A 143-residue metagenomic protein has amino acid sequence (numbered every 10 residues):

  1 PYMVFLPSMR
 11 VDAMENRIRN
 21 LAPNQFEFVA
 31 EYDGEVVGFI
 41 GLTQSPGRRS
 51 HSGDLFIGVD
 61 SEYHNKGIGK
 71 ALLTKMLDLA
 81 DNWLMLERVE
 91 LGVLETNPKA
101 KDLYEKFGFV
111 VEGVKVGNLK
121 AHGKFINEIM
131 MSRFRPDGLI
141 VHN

Functional and structural regions predicted by a protein language model:
V4-E62, L73, L79, F134-P136: Acetyl-CoA-dependent GNAT
G34, G67, G123: Conserved G/P- and acidic residue-centered "switch" motifs that form tight phosphate/ATP-binding loops in soluble
S52, D81-G92: Conserved GNAT acetyl-CoA-binding A-motif
K66, K70-A71, N82, E95-G113: Conserved active-site alpha-helix within GNAT-family acetyltransferase domains
E90-V93, E105, V110-I126: Conserved catalytic-core motifs of GNAT/GCN5-like acyltransferases
K124-N143: Terminal substrate-recognition subdomain of acyl/acetyltransferases
